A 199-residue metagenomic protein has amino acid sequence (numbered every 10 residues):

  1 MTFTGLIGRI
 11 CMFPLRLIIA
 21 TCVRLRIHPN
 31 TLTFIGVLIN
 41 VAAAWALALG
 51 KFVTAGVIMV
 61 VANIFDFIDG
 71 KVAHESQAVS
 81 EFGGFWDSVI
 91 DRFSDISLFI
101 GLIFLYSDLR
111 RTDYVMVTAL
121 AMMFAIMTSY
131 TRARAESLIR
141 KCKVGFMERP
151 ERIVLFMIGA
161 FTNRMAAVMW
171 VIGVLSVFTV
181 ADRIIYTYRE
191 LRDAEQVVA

Functional and structural regions predicted by a protein language model:
M1-I19, V89-A199: A feature for the membrane-embedded catalytic helix bundles of lipid/isoprenoid biosynthetic enzymes
I18-V23, I27, N63: Intramembrane alpha-helical segments
T21, L25, K71-E75, R134: Membrane-interface helix caps of multi-pass small-molecule transporters
R26, A46-G50, G101, F161-T162: Helix-loop junctions at the membrane-solvent interface of multi-pass transporters, primarily the C-terminal
R26-I27, G50, Q77, I139: Membrane-helix interface residues
N30-T33, T179: Ser/Thr-centric signal marking residues that sit in or immediately flank functional binding/regulatory motifs
T33-F82, T112-M123, M165-L175: Membrane-embedded alpha-helical segments that form the functional core of polytopic membrane enzymes, especially those
G83-S88: Membrane-interface alpha-helices at helix entry/exit sites of multi-pass transporters
